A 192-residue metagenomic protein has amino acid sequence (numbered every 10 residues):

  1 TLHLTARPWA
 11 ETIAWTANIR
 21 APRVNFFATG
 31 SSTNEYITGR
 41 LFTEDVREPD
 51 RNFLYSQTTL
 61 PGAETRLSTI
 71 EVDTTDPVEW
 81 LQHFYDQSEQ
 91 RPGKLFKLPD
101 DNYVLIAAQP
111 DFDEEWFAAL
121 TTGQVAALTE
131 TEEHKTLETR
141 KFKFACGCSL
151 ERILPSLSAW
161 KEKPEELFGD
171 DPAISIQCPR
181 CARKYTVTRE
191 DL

Functional and structural regions predicted by a protein language model:
T1-L137: Interaction interfaces in information-processing and related assembly proteins
A108-L192: Cys/His-clustered metal-coordination modules, chiefly Zn-binding fingers
